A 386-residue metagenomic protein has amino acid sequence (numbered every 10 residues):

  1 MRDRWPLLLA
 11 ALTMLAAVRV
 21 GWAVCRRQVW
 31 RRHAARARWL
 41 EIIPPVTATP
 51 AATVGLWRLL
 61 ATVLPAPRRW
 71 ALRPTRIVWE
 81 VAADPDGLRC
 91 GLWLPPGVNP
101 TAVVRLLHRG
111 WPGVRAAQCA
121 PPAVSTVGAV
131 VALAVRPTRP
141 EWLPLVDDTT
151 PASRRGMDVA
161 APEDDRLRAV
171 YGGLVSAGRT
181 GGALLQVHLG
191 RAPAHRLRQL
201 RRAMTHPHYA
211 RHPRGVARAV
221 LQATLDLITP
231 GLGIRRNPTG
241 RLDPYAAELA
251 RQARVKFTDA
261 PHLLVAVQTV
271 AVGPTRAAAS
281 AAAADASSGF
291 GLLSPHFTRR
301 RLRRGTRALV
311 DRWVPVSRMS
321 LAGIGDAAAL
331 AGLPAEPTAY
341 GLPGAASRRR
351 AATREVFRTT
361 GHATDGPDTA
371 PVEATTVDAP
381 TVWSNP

Functional and structural regions predicted by a protein language model:
M1-P386: Extended, folded cores of ATP/NTP-driven motor/assembly subunits in large transport and secretion machines
